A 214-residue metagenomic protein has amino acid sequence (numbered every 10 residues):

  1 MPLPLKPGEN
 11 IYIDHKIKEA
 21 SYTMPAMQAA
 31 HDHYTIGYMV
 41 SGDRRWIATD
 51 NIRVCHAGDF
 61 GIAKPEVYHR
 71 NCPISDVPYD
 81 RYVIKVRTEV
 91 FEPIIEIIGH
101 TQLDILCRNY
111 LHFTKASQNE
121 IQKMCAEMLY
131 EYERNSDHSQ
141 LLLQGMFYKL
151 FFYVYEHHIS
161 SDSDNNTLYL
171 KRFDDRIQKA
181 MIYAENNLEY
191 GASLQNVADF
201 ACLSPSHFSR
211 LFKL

Functional and structural regions predicted by a protein language model:
L3-I105, R134-L141: N-terminal regulatory/effector-sensing and dimerization cores that precede helix-turn-helix DNA-binding domains
Q28, I36, Y169, F173 (+2 more regions): Residue-level marker of regulatory loop/turn positions in helix-turn-helix DNA-binding domains and in histidine
D43, P65, Y132-S136, V154 (+2 more regions): A general structural signal marking secondary-structure boundaries and capping sites
H100-Y153, I182: Amphipathic alpha-helical segments enriched in hydrophobic/aromatic residues interleaved with Lys/Arg
E120, Y169-A180: N-terminal positioning helix adjacent to the helix-turn-helix/winged-helix DNA-binding module
H138-L143, L170-D175, E189: Cytosolic nucleotide-utilizing catalytic cores of signal-transduction proteins
Y153-Y155, I159, K179, Y183-L214: Basic/polar phosphate-binding segments, predominantly the helix-turn-helix DNA-binding elements of transcriptional
S161-L168: Short, Lys/Arg-enriched N-terminal segment that forms or immediately precedes the first helix of a structured domain
